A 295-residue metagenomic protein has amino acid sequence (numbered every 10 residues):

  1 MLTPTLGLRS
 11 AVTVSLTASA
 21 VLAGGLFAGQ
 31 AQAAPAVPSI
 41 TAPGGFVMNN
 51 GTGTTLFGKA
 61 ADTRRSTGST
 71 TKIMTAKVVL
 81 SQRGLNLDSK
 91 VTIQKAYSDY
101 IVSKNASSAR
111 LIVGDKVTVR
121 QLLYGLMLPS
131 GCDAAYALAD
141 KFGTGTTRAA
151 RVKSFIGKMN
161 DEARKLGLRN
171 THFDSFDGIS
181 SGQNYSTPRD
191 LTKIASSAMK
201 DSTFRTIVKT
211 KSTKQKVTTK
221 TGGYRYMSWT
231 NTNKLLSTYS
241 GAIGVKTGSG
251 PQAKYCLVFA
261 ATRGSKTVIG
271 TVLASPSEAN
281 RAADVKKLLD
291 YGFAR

Functional and structural regions predicted by a protein language model:
M1-A33: Secretory targeting and sorting signals
L2, A31-R189: Active-site-adjacent loops and short helices of periplasmic peptidoglycan-processing enzymes
S10-V12, G25, V37, T67 (+4 more regions): Residues at the start of alpha-helices and the adjacent loop-to-helix junctions
A34-G44, G143-R295: Penicillin-recognizing serine hydrolase domain
